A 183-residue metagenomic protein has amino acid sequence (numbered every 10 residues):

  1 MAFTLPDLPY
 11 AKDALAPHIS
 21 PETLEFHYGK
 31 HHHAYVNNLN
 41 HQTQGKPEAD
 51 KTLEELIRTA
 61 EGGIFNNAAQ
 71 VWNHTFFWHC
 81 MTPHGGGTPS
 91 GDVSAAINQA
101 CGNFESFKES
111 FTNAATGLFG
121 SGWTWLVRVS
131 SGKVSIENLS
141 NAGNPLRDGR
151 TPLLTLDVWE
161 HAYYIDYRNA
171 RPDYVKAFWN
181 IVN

Functional and structural regions predicted by a protein language model:
M1-V182: Feature for soluble, non-membrane regions of globular proteins
